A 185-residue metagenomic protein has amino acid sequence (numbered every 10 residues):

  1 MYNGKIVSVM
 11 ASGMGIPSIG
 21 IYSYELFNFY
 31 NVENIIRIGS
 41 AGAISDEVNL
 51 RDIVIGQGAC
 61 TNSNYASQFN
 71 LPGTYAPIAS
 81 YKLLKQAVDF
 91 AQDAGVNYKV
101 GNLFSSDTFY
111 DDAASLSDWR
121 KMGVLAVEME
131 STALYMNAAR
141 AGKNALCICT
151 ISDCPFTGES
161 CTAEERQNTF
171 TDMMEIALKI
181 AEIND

Functional and structural regions predicted by a protein language model:
M1-P77, Y81-K85: Metabolite-binding pocket within alpha/beta catalytic cores that recognizes anionic/polar moieties
P17-G20, M129-L134: Short glycine/serine/threonine-rich phosphate/pyrophosphate-binding segments that cradle anionic phosphate groups
E33-R37, A126-E128, A145: Short glycine-aspartate micro-motif
G73-M122: Active-site rim beta-loop-alpha module in soluble metabolic enzymes
Q86-A94, N137, I176-N184: Generic non-transmembrane alpha-helical segments
T132-R166: Zn-dependent metallopeptidase/amidohydrolase metal-coordination segment
P155-D185: His/Asp/Glu-rich mid-to-C-terminal helical/loop segments that flank catalytic regions of hydrolases
